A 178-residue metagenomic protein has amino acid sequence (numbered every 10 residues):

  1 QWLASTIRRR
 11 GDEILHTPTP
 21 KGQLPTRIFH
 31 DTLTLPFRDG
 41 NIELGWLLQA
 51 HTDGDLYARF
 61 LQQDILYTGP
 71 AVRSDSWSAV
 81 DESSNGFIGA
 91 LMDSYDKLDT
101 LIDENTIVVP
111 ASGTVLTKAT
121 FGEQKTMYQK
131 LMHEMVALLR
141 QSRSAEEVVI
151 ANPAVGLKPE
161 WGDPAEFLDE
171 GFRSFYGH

Functional and structural regions predicted by a protein language model:
Q1-L47, T52-D53, Q62, S94 (+1 more regions): Metallo-beta-lactamase
A4-S5, R9-D12, D99-I107, T114-H178: Accessory terminal helices/loops
T17-P18, A79-V80, A119-T120: A short, structure-level motif marking secondary-structure boundaries and short turns
G22, I65, S84-L91, F121-Y128 (+1 more regions): Solvent-exposed, acidic/flexible segments
P25, D31, R73-S76, T117: Glycine-rich, flexible loop/turn motifs
N41-I102: Active-site-proximal loop/helix segments of hydrolase catalytic cores
L66, I107-V108: Hydrophobic "anchor" residues on beta-strands that sit immediately upstream of conserved functional sites
P70-A71, A111-T114: Active-site metal-binding loops of divalent metal-dependent hydrolases
